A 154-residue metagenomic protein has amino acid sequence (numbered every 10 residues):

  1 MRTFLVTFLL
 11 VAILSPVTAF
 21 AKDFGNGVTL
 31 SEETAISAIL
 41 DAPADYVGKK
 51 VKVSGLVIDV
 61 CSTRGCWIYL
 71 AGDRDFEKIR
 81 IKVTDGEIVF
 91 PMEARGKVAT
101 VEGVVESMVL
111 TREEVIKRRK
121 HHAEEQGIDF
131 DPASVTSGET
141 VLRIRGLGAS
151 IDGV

Functional and structural regions predicted by a protein language model:
M1-F4: Positively charged n-region of N-terminal signal peptides that target proteins for export
V6-P16: Bacterial N-terminal signal peptides
A19-V154: OB-fold and OB-like single-stranded nucleic-acid-recognition modules and their adjacent interaction interfaces
